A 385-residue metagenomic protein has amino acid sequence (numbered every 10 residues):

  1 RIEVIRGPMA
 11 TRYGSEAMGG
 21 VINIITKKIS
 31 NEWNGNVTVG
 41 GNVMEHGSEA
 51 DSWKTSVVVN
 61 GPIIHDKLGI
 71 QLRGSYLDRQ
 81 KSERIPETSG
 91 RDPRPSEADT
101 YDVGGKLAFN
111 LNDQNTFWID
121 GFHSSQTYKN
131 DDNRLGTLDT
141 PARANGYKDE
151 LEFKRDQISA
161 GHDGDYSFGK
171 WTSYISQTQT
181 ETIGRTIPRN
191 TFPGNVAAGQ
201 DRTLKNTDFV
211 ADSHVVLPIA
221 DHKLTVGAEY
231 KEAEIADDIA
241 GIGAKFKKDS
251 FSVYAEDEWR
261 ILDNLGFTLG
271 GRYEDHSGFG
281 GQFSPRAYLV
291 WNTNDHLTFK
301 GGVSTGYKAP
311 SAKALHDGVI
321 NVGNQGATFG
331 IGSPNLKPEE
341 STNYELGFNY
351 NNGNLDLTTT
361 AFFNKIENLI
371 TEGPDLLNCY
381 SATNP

Functional and structural regions predicted by a protein language model:
R1-T38: A beta-strand signature from Gram-negative outer-membrane beta-barrel systems, especially the internal plug domain
V4-R6, T38-N42, I85-R91, L138-G146 (+7 more regions): Extracytoplasmic loops and strand-loop junctions of Gram-negative outer membrane beta-barrel proteins
I5, R143-D165, N292, T298 (+2 more regions): Outer-membrane beta-barrel signature, preferentially recognizing the C-terminal barrel domain of Gram-negative
E16-M18, E49-T55, D99-Y101, E152-I158 (+5 more regions): Residues that define the transmembrane beta-barrel architecture of outer-membrane proteins
S30-D149: Periplasmic-side early beta-strands and strand-to-turn transitions of outer-membrane beta-barrels
V39-E45, I63-H65, Y76-Q80, H123-T127 (+9 more regions): Transmembrane beta-strands of outer-membrane beta-barrel pores
G47-S52, L77, S82-S89, S124 (+10 more regions): Outer-membrane beta-barrel translocator domains and adjoining extracellular loop/strand segments of Gram-negative
A108-Q126, Y147-G280, V290-N294, T358: Face-selective signature of the C-terminal outer-membrane beta-barrel domain
